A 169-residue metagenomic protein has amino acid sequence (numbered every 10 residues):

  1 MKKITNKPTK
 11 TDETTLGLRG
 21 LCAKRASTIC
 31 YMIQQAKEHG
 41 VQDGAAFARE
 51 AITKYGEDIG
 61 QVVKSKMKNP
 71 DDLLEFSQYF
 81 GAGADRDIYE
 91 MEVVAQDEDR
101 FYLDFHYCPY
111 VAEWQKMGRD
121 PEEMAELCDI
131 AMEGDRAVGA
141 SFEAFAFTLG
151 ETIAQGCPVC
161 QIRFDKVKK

Functional and structural regions predicted by a protein language model:
M1-D129, F145-K169: N-terminal accessory segment detector
E126-G139: A conserved amphipathic terminal alpha-helix motif
